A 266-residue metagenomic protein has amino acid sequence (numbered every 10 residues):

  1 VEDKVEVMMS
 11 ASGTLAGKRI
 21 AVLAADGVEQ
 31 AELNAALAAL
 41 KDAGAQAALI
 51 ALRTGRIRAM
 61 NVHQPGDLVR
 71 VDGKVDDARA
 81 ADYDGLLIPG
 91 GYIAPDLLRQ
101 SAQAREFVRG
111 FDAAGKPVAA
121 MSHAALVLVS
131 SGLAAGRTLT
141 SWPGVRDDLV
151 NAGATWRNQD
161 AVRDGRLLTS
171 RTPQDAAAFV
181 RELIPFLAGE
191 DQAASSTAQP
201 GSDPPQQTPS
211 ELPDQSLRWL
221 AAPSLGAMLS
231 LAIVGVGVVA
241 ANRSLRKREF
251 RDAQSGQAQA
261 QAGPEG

Functional and structural regions predicted by a protein language model:
E2-A114, L126-L133, D148-N158, V162-G266: Extended, subdomain-level signal for the structured scaffold at the beginning of enzyme domains
A45-L52, M121, T138-S141: Short internal beta-strands
A114-M121: ADP-ribose/adenylate-binding Rossmann-like module
G132, S141-W142: Catalytic cores of processing enzymes, dominated by hydrolases/peptidases, characterized by acidic/His-rich
